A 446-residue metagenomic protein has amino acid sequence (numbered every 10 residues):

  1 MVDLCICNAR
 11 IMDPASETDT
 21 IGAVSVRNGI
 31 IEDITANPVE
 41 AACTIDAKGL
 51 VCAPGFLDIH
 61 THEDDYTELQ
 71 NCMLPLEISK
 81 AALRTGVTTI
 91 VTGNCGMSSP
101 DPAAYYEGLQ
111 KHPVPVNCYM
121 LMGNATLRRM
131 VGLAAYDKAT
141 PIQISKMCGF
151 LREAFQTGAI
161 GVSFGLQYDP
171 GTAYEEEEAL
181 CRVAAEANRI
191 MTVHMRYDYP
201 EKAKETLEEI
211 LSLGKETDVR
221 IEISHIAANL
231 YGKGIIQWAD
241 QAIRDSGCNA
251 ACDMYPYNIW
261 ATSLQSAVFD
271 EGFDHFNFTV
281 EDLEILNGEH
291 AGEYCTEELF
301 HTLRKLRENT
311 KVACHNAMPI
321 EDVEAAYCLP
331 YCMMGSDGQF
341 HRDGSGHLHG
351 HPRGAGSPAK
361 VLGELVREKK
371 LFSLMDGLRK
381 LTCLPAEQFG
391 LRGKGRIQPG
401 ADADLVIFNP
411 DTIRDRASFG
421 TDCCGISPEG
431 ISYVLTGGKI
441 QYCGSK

Functional and structural regions predicted by a protein language model:
M1-E40, G377, L391, T412-A417 (+1 more regions): N-terminal metal-binding scaffold of metallo-dependent hydrolase/deaminase domains
A9, V24, G29, G49 (+13 more regions): Divalent metal-coordination and catalytic microenvironments
C52, T61, L69-G161, C248: Divalent-metal coordination cores built from histidine and acidic residues
G55-Y66, L166, M191-Y197: Histidine-centered catalytic micro-motifs
V87-T88, V114-C118, A159-I160, A187-I190 (+3 more regions): Short, well-ordered coil/turn segments that N-cap beta-strands
M130, A135-D137, S145-I160, F164-Q167 (+1 more regions): Active-site neighborhoods of metal-dependent hydrolases
T192-D218, R342-K394, Q398-F408, S427-P428: Extended hydrophobic/aromatic segments used for targeting, binding, or gating
E324-Y331, S336-Q339, L405-K446: C-terminal cap of metal-dependent C-N hydrolases
